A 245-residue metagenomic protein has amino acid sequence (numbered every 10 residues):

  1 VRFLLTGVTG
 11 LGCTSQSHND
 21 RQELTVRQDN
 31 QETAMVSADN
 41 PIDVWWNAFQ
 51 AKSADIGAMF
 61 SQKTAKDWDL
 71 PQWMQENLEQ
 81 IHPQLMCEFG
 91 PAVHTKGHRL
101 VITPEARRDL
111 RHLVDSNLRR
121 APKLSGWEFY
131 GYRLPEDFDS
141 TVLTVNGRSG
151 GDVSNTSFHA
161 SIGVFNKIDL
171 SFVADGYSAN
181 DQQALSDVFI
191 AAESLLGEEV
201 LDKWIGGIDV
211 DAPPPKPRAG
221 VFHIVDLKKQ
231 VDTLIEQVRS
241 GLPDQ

Functional and structural regions predicted by a protein language model:
V1-G10: Sec-dependent bacterial lipoprotein signal peptides
T14-S17: Bacterial signal peptide processing site
E23-G97, E105-Q245: Long, contiguous binding/interaction regions
